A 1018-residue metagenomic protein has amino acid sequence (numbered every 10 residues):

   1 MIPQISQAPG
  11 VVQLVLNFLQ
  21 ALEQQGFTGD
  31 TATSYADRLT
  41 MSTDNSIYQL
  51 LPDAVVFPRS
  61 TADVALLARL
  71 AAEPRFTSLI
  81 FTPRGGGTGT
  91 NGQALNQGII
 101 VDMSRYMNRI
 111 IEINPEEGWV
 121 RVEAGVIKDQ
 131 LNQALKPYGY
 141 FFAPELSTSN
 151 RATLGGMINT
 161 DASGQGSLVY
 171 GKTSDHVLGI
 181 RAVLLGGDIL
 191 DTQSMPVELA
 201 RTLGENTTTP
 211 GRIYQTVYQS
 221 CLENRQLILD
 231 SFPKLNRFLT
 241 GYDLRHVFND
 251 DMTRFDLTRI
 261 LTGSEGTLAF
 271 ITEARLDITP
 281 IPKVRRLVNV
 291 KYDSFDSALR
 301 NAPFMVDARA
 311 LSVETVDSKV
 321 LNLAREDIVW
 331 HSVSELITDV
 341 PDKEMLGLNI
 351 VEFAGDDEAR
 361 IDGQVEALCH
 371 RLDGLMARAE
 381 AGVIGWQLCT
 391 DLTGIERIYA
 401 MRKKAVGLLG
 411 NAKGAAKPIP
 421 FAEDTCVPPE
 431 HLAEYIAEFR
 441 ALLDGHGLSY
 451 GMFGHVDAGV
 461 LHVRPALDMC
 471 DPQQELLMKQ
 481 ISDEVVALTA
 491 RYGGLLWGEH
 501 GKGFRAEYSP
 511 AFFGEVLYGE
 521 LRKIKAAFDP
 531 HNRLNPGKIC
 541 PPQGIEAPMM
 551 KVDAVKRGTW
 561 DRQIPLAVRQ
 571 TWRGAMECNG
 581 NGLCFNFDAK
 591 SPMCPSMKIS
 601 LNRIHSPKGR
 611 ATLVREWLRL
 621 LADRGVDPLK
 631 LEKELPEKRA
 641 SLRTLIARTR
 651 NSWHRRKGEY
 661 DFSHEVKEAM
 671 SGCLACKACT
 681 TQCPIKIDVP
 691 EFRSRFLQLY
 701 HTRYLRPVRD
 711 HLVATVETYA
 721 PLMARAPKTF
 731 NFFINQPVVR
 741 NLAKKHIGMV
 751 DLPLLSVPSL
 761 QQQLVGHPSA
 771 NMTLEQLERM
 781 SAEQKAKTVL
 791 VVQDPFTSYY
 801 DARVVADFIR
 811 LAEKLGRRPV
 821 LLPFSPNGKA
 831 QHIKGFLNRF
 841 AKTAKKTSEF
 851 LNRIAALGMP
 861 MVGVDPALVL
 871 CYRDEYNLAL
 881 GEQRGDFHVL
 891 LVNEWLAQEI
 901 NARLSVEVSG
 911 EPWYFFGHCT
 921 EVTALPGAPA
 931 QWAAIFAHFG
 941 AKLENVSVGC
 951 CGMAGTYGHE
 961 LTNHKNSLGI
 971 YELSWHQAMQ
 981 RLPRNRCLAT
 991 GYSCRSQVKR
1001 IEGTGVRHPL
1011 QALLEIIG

Functional and structural regions predicted by a protein language model:
M1-A72, G86-G118, S147, Y170 (+5 more regions): N-terminal flexible segment immediately upstream of the FAD-binding catalytic core in FAD-dependent oxidoreductases
I47-T77, F81, I99, M103-T148 (+5 more regions): N-terminal glycine-rich flavin-associated loop
T88-T90, T148-G155, L239-V247, E314-H331 (+15 more regions): A glycine-rich phosphate-binding loop feature that marks nucleotide/adenosyl-phosphate handling sites
M157-N159, S163-D250, R254-E326, W330 (+3 more regions): Mobile "lid/hinge" segments at catalytic clefts and subdomain interfaces of large enzymes
G179-I180, D188, E205, T209-Q219 (+2 more regions): Polar, glycine-rich mid-to-C-terminal structural blocks that act as macromolecule-binding/assembly scaffolds
A274, A308-A415, G454, I599-S600 (+3 more regions): Terminal amphipathic helices with adjacent charged low-complexity linkers/tails
D529, P536, P690-G1018: Iron-sulfur cluster-binding electron-transfer modules in prokaryotic oxidoreductases
E546-N581, F585-M723, A841-T847, G885 (+5 more regions): Ferredoxin-type iron-sulfur electron-transfer modules in oxidoreductases and energy-metabolism complexes
